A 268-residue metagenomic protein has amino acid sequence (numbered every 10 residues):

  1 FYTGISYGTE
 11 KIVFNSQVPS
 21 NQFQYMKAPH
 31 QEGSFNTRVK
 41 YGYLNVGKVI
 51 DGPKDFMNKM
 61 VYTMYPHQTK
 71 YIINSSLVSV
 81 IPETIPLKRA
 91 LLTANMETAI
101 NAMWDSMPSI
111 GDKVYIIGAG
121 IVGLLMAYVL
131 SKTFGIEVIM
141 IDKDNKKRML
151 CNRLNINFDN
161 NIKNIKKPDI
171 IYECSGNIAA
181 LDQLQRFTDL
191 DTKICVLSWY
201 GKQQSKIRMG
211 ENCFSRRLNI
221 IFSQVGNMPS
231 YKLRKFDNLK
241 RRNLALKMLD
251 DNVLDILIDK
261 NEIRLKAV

Functional and structural regions predicted by a protein language model:
F1-I5, V13-P66: Glycine-rich beta-strand-centered segment in the early N-terminal region that forms part of a ligand/cofactor-binding
L44-K48, F56, M60-I110: Glycine/serine-rich phosphate-binding loop and adjoining beta1-alpha1 elements at the start of nucleotide-handling
V61-Y62, Y115, C195, I221: Hydrophobic beta-strand signal
Q68, T84-P86, K143-K146, N161-I165 (+2 more regions): Short, acidic/turn-prone active-site loops that include or flank metal/cofactor- and phosphate-binding residues
K70, Y115, A119, M140-I141 (+4 more regions): Glycine- and other small-residue-rich loops at beta-strand/loop junctions that grip anionic moieties
P86-N161: Mid-domain Rossmann-like dinucleotide-binding core that forms the NAD(H)/NADP(H) cofactor-binding site
M149, R153-I221: Glycine-rich cofactor phosphate-binding loops and adjacent beta1-alpha1 units of small-molecule cofactor enzyme domains
I207-K260: C-terminal substrate-binding/catalytic core of Rossmann-like NAD(P)-dependent dehydrogenases/reductases
